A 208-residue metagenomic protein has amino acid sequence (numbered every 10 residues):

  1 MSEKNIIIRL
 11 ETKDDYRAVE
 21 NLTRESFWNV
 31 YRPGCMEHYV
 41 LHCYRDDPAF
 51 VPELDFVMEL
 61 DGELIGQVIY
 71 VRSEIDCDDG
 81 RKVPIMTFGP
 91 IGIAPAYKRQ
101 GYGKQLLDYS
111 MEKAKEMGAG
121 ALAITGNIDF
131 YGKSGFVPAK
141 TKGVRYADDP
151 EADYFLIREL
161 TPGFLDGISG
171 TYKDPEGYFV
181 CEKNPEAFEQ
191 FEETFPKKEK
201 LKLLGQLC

Functional and structural regions predicted by a protein language model:
I7-V19: A short beta-loop-alpha structural element at the N-terminal edge of CoA-dependent acyl/N-acetyltransferase catalytic
E20, F27-I69, E74: Active-site rim helix/loop that mediates acceptor-substrate recognition in acyltransferases
L54, M58, G89-G92, A119-T125: Internal, conserved structured core segments that host functional sites
E63, R81, A94-Q105, M117 (+1 more regions): Conserved glycine-rich acetyl-CoA-binding loop
S73-F88, K98: A conserved beta-turn-beta hairpin within the catalytic core of GNAT-like acetyltransferases that forms part
F88, I93, R99-E112, I124: Conserved acetyl-CoA-binding loop-helix of GNAT-fold acetyltransferases
E116-A119, G126-P150: Conserved active-site alpha-helix within GNAT-family acetyltransferase domains
F164-C208: Acidic/histidine-enriched, glycine/proline-rich intrinsically disordered or flexible terminal extensions
